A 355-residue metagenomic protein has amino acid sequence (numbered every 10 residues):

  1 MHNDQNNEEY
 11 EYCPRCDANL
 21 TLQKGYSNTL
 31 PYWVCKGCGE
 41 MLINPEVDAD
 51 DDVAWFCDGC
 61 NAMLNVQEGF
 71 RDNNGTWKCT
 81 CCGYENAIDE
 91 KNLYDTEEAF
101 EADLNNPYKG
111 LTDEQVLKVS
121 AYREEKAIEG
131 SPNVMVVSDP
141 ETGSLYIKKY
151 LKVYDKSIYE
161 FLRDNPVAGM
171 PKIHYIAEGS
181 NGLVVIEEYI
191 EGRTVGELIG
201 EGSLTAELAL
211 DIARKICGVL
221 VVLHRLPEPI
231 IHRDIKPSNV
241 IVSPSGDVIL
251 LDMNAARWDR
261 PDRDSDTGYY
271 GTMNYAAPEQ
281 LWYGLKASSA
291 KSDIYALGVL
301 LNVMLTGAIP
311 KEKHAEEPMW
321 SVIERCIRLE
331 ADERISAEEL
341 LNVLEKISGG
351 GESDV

Functional and structural regions predicted by a protein language model:
R123-F161: ATP-binding glycine-rich loop module of kinase domains
P166-Y175: Conserved HxN/HPN-centered segment at the entrance to the catalytic loop of eukaryotic protein kinase-like domains
S180-T194: Conserved short submotifs of the Hanks-type protein kinase catalytic core that shape the nucleotide-binding pocket
H224-V242: Catalytic-loop of the protein kinase fold
D266-Q280: Conserved activation segment of eukaryotic-like protein kinases, specifically the C-terminal portion of the activation
Q280-A290: Conserved end of the kinase activation segment
R328-E339: A conserved short helix/loop substructure at the end of the activation segment of eukaryotic-like protein kinase domains
